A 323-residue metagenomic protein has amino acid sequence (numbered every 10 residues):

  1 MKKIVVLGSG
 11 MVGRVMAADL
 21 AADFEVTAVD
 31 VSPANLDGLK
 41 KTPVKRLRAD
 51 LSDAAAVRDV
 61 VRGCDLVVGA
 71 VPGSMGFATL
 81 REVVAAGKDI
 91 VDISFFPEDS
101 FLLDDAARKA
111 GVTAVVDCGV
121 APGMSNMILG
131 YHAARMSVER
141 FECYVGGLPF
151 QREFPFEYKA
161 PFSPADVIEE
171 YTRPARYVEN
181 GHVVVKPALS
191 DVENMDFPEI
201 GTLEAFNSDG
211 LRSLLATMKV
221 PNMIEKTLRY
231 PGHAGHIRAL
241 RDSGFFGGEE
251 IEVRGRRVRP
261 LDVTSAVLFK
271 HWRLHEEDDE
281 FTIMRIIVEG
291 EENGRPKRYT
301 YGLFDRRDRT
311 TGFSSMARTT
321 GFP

Functional and structural regions predicted by a protein language model:
I4-G8: Conserved N-terminal Rossmann-fold NAD(P)-binding element of oxidoreductases
G13-R14: N-terminal Rossmann-fold NAD(P) dinucleotide-binding loop
A28-V31: Conserved acidic E/D residue at the C-terminus of a beta-strand in Rossmann-like folds
P33-N35, P97: Helix N-cap at the beta1-alpha1 junction of Rossmann-like dinucleotide-binding domains, i.e., the first residues
L51-G63: Conserved Rossmann-fold cofactor-binding substructure of NAD(P)-dependent oxidoreductases
L66-V83, F96-S100: Beta-loop-alpha module in the N-terminal Rossmann-like domain of NAD(P)-dependent dehydrogenases, especially those
I93-V116: Rossmann-fold NAD(P)-binding glycine/threonine-rich loop
A134-P323: C-terminal catalytic/substrate-binding lobe primarily of soluble NAD(P)-dependent oxidoreductases
